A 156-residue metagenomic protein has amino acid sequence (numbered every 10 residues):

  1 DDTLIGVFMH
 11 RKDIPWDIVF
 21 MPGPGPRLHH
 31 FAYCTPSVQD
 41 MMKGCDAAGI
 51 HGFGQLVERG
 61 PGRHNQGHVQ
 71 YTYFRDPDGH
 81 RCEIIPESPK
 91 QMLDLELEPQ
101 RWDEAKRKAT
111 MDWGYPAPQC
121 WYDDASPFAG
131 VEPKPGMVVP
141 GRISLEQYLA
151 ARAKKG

Functional and structural regions predicted by a protein language model:
D1-P15, A153: Core segments of cupin and vicinal oxygen chelate
L4, D17, Q55-R59: Short secondary-structure boundary micro-motifs
F20-M21: Amphipathic N-proximal alpha-helical interface segments
G25: Long C-terminal interaction/binding lobes of large macromolecular proteins
Y33-R81, I85-G156: Vicinal oxygen chelate
